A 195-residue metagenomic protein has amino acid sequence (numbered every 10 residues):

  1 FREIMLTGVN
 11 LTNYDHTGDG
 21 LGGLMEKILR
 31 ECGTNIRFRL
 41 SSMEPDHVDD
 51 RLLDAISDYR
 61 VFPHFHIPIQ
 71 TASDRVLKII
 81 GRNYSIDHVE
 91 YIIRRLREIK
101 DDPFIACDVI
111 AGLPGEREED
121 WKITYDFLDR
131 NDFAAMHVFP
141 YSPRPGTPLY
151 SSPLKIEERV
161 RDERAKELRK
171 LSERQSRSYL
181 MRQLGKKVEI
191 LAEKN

Functional and structural regions predicted by a protein language model:
F1-E119: Conserved SAM/AdoMet-binding glycine-rich loop
R2, E31, N131, L171 (+1 more regions): Change "in soluble alpha/beta enzymes" to "in soluble alpha/beta proteins
I4, D108, S142, S151 (+1 more regions): Short glycine- and Lys/Arg-enriched binding-loop motifs that mark or flank ligand-binding interfaces
M25, R51-L52, K122-D126, R174-R177: Glycine-rich, charged/polar anion/phosphate-binding loops that engage phosphate groups from diverse ligands
P45, P143, N195: Residues that form or immediately flank small-molecule/cofactor binding pockets and catalytic motifs
I67, D108, L128, M136 (+1 more regions): Hydrophobic, well-ordered secondary-structure elements that form the walls of internal hydrophobic environments
I99, E119, I123-L168: C-terminal, non-catalytic macromolecule-binding modules
S151-N195: Terminal RNA-binding accessory module
